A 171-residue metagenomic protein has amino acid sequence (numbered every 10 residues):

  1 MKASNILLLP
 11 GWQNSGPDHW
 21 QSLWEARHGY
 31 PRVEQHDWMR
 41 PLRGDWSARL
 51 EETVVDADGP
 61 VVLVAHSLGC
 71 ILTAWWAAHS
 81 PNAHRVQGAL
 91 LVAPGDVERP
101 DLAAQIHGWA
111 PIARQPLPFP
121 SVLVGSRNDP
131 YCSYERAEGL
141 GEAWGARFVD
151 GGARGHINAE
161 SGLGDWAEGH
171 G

Functional and structural regions predicted by a protein language model:
K2-G59: Active-site catalytic motif of lipid deacylating hydrolases and related acyltransferases
G11, E34-W38, A89-R99: Active-site nucleophile loop of the alpha/beta-hydrolase fold
G16, P130-R136: Conserved alpha/beta-hydrolase "acid-adjacent" motif
P31-R32, E142-N158: Catalytic histidine neighborhood in serine/cysteine hydrolases with alpha/beta-hydrolase-type architecture
L63-A74: Gly/Ala-rich beta-loop-alpha elbow adjacent to hydrolase catalytic centers
W75-G88: Conserved hydrolase catalytic core segment
L117, V122-G125, D129: Short beta-strand/loop motif that positions the catalytic acidic residue of the alpha/beta-hydrolase fold
A159-G171: Post-His helix in hydrolase/transferase enzymes
